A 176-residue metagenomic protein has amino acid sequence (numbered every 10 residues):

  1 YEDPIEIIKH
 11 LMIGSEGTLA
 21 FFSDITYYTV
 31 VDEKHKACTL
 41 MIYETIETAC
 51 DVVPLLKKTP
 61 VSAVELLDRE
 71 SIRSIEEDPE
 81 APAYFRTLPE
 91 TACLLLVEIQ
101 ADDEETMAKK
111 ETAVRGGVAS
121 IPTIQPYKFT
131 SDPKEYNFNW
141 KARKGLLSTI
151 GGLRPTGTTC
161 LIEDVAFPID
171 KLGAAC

Functional and structural regions predicted by a protein language model:
Y1-C176: Noncatalytic alpha-helical scaffold of FAD-dependent oxidoreductases
